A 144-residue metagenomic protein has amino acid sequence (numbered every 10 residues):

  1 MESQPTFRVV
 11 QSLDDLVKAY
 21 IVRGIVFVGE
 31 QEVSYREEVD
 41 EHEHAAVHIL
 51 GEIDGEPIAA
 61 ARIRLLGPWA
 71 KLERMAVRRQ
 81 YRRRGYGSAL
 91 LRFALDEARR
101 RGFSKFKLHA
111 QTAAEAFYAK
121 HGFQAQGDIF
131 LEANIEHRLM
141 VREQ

Functional and structural regions predicted by a protein language model:
M1-L13: Conserved N-terminal entry element of GNAT/NAT acetyltransferase domains
G24-D54: Active-site rim helix/loop that mediates acceptor-substrate recognition in acyltransferases
L50, E56-R64, K71-A76: Conserved beta-strand in the GNAT
L65-E73, R82, E132-H137: A conserved beta-turn-beta hairpin within the catalytic core of GNAT-like acetyltransferases that forms part
Y81, G85-F93: Conserved acetyl-CoA pyrophosphate-binding loop and the N-cap/start of the following alpha-helix in GNAT-like
A98-Q111: Conserved GNAT acetyl-CoA-binding A-motif
K107-H109, A119, Q124-L139: Conserved catalytic-core motifs of GNAT/GCN5-like acyltransferases
